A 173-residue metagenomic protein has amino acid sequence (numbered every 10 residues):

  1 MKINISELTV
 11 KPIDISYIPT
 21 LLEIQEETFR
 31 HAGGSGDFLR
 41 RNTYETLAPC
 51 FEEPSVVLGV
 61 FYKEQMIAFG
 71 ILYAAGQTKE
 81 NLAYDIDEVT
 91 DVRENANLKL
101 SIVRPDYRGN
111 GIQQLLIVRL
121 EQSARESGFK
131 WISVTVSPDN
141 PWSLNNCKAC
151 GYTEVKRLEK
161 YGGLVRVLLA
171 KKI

Functional and structural regions predicted by a protein language model:
I5-E23, G34-S35: A short beta-loop-alpha structural element at the N-terminal edge of CoA-dependent acyl/N-acetyltransferase catalytic
S35-K63, I71: Active-site rim helix/loop that mediates acceptor-substrate recognition in acyltransferases
F69-L100, Y161: Conserved acyl-donor/pantetheine-binding loop and adjacent beta-alpha core of acyl/acetyltransferases and related
L100-V103, G109-Q122, N145, A149: Conserved acetyl-CoA-binding loop-helix of GNAT-fold acetyltransferases
R108, V134-L144, G162: Conserved beta-strand-loop-alpha-helix junction that forms the acyl-donor binding cleft
Q114, E126, P138-K156: Conserved active-site alpha-helix within GNAT-family acetyltransferase domains
A124-V136: Conserved GNAT acetyl-CoA-binding A-motif
C150, E159-I173: C-terminal "cap" of GNAT-fold acetyltransferases
